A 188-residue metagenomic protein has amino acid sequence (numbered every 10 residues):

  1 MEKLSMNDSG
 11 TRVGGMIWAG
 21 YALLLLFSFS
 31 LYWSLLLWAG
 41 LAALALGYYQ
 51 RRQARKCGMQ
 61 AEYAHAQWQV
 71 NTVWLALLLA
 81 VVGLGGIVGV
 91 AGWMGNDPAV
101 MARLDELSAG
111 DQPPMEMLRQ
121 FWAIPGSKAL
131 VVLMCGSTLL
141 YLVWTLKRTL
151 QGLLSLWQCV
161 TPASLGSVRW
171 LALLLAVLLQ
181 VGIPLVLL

Functional and structural regions predicted by a protein language model:
E2-L188: Alpha-helical membrane insertion/targeting regions
